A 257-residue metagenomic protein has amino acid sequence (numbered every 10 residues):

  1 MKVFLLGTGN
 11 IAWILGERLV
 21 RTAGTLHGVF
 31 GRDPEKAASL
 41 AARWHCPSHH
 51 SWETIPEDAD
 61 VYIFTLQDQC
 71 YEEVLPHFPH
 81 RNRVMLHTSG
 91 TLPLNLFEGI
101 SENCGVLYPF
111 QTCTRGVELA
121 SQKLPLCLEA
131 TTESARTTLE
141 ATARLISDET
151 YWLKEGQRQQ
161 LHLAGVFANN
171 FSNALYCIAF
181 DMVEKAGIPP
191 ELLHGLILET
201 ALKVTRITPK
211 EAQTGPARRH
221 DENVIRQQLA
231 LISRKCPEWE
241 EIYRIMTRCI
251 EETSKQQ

Functional and structural regions predicted by a protein language model:
M1, G24-G28, D58-Y62, R81-M85 (+1 more regions): Short active-site oxyanion
M1-H50: NAD(P)+-binding Rossmann beta1-loop-alpha1 motif at the extreme N-terminus of oxidoreductases
G24-T25, R83, E102, D148 (+1 more regions): Short phosphate-binding/catalytic loops that engage adenosine nucleotides
P34, A42-L119: Rossmann-like NAD(P)(H) cofactor-binding subdomain of soluble oxidoreductases
K36, L40-R43, E118-T205, T247 (+1 more regions): Internal alpha-helical scaffold of NAD(P)-dependent oxidoreductase catalytic cores
L198-Q257: Interdomain hinge/lid region at the active-site interface of Rossmann-like NAD(P)-dependent oxidoreductases
